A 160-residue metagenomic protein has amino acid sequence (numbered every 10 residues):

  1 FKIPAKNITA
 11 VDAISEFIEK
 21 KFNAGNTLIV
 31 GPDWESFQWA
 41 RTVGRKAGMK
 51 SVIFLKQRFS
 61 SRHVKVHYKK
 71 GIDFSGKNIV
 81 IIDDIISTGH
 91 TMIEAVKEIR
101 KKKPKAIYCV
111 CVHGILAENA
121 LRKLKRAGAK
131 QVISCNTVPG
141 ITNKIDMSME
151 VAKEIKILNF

Functional and structural regions predicted by a protein language model:
F1-F160: PRPP-associated nucleotide enzymes
